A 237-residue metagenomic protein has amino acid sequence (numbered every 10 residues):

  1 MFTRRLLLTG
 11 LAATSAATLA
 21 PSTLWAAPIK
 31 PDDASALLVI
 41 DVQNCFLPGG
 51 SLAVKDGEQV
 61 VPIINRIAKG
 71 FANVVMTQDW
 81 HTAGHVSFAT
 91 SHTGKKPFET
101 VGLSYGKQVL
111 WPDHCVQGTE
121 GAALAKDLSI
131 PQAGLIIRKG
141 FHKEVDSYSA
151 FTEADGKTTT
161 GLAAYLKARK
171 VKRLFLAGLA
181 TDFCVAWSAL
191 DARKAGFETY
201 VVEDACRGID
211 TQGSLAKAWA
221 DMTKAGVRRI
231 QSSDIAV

Functional and structural regions predicted by a protein language model:
M1, S22-F46: C-terminal segment of N-terminal export signals and the immediately downstream linker at the start of the mature
L6-A26: N-terminal export signals
P31-A34, P62-R173: Active-site alpha/beta core segments
L47-K55: Acidic/histidine-rich helix-loop elements that form or flank divalent-metal/phosphate-binding sites at the catalytic
V75-Q78, Y200-D204: Short internal beta-strands
I130, G213-V237: Structural recognition of alpha->loop->beta junctions
A186-K194: Histidine-anchored nucleotide/phosphate-binding helix
E203-Q212: Short, flexible loop segments at boundaries between secondary-structure elements
